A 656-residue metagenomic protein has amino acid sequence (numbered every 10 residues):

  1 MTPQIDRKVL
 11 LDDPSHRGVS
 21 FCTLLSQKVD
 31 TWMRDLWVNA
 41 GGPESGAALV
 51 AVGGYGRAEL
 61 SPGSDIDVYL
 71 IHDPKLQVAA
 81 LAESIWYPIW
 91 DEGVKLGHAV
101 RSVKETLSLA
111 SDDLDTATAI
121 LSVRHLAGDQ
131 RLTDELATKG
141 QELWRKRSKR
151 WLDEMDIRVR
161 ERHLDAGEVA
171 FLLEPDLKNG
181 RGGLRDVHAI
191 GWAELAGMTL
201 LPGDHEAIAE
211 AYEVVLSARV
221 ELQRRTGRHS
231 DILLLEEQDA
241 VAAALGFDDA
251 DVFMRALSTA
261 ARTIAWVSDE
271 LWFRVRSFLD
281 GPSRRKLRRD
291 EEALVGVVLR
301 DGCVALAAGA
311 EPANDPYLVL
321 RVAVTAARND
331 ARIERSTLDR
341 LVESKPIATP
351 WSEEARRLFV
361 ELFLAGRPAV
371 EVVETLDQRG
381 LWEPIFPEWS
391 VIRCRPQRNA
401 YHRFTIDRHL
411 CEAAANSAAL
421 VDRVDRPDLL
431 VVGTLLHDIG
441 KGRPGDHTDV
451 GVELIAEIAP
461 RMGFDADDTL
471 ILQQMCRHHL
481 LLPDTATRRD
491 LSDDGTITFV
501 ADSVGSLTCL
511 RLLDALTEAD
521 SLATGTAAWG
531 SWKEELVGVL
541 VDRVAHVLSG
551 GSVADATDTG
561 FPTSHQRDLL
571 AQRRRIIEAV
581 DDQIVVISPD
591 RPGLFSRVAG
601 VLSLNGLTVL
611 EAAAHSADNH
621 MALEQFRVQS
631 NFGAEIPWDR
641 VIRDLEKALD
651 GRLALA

Functional and structural regions predicted by a protein language model:
M1-A51, A58-L60, S64-A400: Non-catalytic interface/linker regions that flank or bridge core catalytic/transmembrane domains
T23, Q27, G63, A79 (+24 more regions): Conserved structured core elements
Q27-P43, A48-V50, I190-P202, Y401-V432 (+2 more regions): Alpha-helical phosphate/pyrophosphate-handling elements in metalloenzyme active cores
L49, A58-S61, D176-N179, V187 (+5 more regions): Replace "in large, NTP-powered and nucleic-acid-processing enzymes" with "in large, NTP-powered factors and other
E59-I66, L70-L81, T405, V421-H546: Divalent metal-dependent catalytic cores for phosphoryl transfer on phosphate-bearing substrates
K75, L126, Q141-K149, L173 (+21 more regions): Hydrophobic alpha-helical scaffolding
D115-T116, P483-A486, S630-W638: Short, charged/polar, Gly/Pro-enriched secondary-structure boundary elements
V214-V215, A240, F247, D251 (+3 more regions): Regulatory modules associated with amino-acid/nitrogen control
